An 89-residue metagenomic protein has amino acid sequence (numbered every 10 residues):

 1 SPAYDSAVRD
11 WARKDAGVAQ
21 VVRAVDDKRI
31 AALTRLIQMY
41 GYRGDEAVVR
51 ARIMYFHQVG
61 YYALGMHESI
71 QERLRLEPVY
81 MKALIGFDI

Functional and structural regions predicted by a protein language model:
S1-S6, A16-G41, V49-R52: Amphipathic alpha-helical packing segments from all-alpha helical-bundle domains
A12-R13: Acidic, metal/ion-handling microdomains and their immediate structural contexts
A19, M39-I89: Hydrophobic/aromatic-rich alpha-helical bundle segments in the mid-to-C-terminal region
